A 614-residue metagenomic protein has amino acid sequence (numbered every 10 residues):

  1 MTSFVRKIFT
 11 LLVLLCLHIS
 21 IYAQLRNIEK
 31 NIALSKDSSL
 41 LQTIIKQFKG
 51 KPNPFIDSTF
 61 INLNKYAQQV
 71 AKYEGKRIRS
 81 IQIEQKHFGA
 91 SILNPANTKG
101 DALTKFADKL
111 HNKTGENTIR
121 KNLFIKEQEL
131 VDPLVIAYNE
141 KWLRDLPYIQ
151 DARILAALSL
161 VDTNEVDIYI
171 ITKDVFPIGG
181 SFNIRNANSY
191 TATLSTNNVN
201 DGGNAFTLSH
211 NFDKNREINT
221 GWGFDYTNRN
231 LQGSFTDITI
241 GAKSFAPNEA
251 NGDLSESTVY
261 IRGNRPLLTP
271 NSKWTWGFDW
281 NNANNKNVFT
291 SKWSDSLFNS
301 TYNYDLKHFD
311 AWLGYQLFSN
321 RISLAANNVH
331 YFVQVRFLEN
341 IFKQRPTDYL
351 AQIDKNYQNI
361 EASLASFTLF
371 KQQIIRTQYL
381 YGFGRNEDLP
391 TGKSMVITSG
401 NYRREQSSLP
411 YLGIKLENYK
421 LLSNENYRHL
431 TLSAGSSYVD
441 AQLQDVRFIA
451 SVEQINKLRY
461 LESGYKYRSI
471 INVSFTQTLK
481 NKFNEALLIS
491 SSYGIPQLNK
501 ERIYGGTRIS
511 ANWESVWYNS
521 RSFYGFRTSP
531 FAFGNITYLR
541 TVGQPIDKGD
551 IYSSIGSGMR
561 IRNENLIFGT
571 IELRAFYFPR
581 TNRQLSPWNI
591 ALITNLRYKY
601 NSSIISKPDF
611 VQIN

Functional and structural regions predicted by a protein language model:
M1-F9: Bacterial N-terminal signal peptides that target proteins for export
T2, A23-L443, Q454-N614: Immediate N-terminus of the mature polypeptide
T10-L11, G525: Short hydrophobic "helix-edge" motifs at membrane interfaces and signal-peptide entry regions
V13-Y22: Hydrophobic h-region of N-terminal signal peptides that target proteins for export in Gram-negative bacteria
R447-I449: Amphipathic hydrophobic-ligand
